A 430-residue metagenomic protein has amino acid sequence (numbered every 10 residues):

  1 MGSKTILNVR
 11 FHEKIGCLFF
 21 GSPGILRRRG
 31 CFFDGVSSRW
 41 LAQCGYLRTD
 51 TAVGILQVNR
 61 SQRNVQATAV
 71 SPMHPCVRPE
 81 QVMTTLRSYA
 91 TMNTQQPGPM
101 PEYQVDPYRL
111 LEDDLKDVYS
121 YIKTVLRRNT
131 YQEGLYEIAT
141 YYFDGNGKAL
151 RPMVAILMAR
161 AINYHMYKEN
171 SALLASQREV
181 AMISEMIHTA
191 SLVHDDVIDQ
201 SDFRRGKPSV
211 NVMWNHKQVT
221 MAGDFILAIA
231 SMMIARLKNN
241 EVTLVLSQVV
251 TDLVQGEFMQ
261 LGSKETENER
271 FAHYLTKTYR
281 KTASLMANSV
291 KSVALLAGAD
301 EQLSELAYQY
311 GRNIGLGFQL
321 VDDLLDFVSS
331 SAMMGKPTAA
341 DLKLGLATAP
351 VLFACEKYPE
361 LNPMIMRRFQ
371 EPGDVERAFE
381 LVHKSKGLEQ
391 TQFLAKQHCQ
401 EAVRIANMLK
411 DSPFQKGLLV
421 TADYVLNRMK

Functional and structural regions predicted by a protein language model:
G2-F19, G24-K430: All-alpha prenyltransferase/terpene-synthase fold signal
